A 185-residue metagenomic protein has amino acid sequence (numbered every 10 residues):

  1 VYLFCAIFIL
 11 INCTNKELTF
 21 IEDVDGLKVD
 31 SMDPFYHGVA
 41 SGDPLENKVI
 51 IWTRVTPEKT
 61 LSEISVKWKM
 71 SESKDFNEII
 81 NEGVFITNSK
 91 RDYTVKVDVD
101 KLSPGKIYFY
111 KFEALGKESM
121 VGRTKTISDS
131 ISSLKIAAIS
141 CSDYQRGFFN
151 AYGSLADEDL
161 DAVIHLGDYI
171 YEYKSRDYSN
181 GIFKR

Functional and structural regions predicted by a protein language model:
Y2-I11: Bacterial N-terminal signal peptides
C13-K16: N-terminal Sec signal peptide cleavage junction
L18-R185: Divalent metal-dependent phosphoesterase catalytic cores across multiple superfamilies
